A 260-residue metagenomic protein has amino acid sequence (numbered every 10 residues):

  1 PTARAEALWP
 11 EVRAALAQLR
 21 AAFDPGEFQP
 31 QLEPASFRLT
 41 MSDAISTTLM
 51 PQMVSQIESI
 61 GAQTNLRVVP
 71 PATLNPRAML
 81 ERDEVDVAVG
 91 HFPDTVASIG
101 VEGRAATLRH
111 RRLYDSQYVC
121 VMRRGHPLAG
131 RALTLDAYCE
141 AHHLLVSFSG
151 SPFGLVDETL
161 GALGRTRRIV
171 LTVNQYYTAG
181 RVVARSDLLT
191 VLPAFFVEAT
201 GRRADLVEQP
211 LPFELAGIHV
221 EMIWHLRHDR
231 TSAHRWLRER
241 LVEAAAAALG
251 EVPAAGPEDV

Functional and structural regions predicted by a protein language model:
P1-F28: Alpha-helical "hinge/linker" immediately C-terminal to small N-terminal DNA-binding modules
T2-A5, L39, M79-E81, Y138 (+2 more regions): Hydrophobic residues within well-ordered alpha-helices
P30-Q31, E102-H143, H228: Flexible hinge/capping segments at coil-to-helix
P34-A97, V173: Central regulatory/effector-binding core of bacterial HTH transcription factors
L49, G130, L135, F196 (+2 more regions): A late-sequence structural motif
A72-V85, H91, F148-V207: Hydrophobic hinge/microswitch elements
H91-D94, M122, L128-L135, C139-L163 (+4 more regions): Secondary-structure junction motif
A97-I99, G103-R111, D115-S116, Y177-L226: Beta-alpha-beta core module
